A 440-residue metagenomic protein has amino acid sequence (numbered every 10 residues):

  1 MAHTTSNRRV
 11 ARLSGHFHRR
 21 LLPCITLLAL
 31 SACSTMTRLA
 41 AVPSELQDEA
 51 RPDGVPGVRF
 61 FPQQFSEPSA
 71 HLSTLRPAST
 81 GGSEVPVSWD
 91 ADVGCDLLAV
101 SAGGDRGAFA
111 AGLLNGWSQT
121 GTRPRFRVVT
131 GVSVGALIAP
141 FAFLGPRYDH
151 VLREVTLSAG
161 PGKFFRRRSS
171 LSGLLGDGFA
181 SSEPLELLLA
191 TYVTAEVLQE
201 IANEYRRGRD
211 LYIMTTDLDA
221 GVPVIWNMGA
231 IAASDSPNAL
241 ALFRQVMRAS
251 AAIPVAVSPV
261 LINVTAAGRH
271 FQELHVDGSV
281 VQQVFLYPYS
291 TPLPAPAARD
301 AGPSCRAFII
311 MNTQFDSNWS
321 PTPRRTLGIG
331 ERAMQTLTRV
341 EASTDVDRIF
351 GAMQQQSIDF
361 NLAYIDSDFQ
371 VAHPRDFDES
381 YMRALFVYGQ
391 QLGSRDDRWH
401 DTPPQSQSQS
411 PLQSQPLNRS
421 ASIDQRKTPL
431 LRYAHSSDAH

Functional and structural regions predicted by a protein language model:
M1-F17: N-terminal secretory signal peptides that target proteins for export/translocation
H3-T4, C24-I25, K427: Intrinsically disordered/low-complexity terminal segments and short unstructured peptides
H18-C24: Sec-dependent signal peptide recognition, specifically the positively charged N-region followed immediately by
A29-A32: C-terminal motif of bacterial Sec signal peptides marking the signal peptidase cleavage site
S34-V128, F143-H440: Patatin-like phospholipase
T130-G131, G135: Gly/Ala-rich beta-loop-alpha elbow adjacent to hydrolase catalytic centers
